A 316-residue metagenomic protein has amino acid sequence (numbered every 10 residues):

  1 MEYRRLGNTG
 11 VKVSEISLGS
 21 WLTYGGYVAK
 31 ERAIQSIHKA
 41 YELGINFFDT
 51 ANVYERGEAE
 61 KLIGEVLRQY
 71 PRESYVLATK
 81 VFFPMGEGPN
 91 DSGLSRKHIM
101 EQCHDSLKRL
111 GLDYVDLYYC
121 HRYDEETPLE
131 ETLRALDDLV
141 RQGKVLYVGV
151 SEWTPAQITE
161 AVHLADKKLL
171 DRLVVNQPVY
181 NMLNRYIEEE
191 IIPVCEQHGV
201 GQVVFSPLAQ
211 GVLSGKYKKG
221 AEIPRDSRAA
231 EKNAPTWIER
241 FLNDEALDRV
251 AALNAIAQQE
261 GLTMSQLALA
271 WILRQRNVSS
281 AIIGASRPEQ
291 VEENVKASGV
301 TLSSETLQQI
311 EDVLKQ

Functional and structural regions predicted by a protein language model:
M1-Y75: N-terminal binding-site loop/beta-alpha segment at the start of enzyme catalytic domains that lines or forms
N8-Y24, A78-D91, Y114, Y119: N-terminal small/glycine-rich loop or linker at the start of catalytic domains across soluble metabolic enzymes
L18, T50, T79, L117-C120 (+4 more regions): Conserved beta-strand positions
W21-E31, M85-M100, H121, E125-T127: Active-site mouth loops of central-metabolism enzymes
G25-A29, A51-E60, D124-P128, P155-A156 (+1 more regions): Acidic-and-aromatic substrate-binding clefts and catalytic sites of carbohydrate-active enzymes
V28-A40, L94-L110, I158-V162: Short, acidic/polar
L107-T127: Active-site groove signature of glycoside hydrolases
T127-Q316: Beta/alpha (TIM)-barrel catalytic core signal, keyed to glycine-rich beta->alpha loops juxtaposed to Asp/Glu that bind
